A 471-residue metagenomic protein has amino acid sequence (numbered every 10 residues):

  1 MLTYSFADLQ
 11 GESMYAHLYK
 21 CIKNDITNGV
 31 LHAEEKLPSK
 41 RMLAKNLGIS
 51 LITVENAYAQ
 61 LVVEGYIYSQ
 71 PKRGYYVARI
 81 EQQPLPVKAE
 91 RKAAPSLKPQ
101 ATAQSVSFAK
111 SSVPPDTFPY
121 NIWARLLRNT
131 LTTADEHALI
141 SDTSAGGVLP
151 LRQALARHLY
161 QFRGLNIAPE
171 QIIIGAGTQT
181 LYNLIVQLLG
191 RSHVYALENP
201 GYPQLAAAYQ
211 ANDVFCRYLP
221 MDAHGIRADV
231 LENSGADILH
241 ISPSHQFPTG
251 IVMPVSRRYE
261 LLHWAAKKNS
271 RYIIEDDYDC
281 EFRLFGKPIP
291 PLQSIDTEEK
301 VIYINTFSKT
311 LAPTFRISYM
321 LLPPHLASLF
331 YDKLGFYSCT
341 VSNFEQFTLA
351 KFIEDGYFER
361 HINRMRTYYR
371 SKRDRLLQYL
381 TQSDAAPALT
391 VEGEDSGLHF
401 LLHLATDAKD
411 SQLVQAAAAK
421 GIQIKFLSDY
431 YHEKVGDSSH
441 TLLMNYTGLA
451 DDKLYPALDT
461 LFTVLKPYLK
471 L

Functional and structural regions predicted by a protein language model:
M1-R128, I140, H325, G335-S342 (+10 more regions): N-terminal basic, amphipathic alpha-helical segments
K72, S294-L329: Active-site PLP attachment segment
H137-N269, C280-E281, K287-I295, Y369 (+2 more regions): Conserved core of the PLP fold type I
I173, P290-P291, Y331, L349 (+1 more regions): Catalytic cores of nucleotide-enabled group-transfer and carboxylate-activating enzymes in metabolic and assembly-line
I173, R217-L219, I302, E392 (+1 more regions): General small-molecule cofactor/ligand-binding pocket signal
F215, R271-Y272, I422-Q423: Residue-level detector of anion-binding/catalytic polar loops
D276-D277: Walker B catalytic acidic pair
